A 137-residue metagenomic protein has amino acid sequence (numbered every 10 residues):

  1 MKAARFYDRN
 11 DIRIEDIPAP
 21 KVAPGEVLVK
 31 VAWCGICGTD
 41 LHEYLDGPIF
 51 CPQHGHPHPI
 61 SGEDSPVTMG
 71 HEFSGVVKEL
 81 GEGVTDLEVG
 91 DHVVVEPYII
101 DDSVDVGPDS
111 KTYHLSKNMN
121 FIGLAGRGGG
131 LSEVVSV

Functional and structural regions predicted by a protein language model:
M1-A4: Short structural boundary motif marking the start of a folded domain
D8-N10, A23: Residue-level recognition of beta-strand termini and adjacent short loop/turns
N10-I14, G38-T39: Short N-terminal binding/cap micro-motifs at the start of the first secondary-structure element
P20-C34, I49-V106: Glycine-rich beta-strand-centered segment in the early N-terminal region that forms part of a ligand/cofactor-binding
H42-F50: Short Gly/aromatic-enriched secondary-structure transition segments
P97-S132: Phosphate-binding beta-alpha-beta segment of Rossmann-like dinucleotide-binding domains, i.e., the NAD(P)
V134-V137: A short glycine-rich beta-alpha junction/loop motif
